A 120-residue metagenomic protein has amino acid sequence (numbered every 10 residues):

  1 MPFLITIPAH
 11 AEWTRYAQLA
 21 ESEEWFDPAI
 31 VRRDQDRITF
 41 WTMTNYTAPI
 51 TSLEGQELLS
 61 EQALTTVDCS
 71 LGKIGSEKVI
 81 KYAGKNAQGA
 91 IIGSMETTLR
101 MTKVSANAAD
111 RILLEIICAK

Functional and structural regions predicted by a protein language model:
M1-T6: Bacterial N-terminal signal peptides
P8-K120: N-terminal secretory-pathway/extracellular module detecting exported/lumenal segments and adjacent signal-anchor/first
